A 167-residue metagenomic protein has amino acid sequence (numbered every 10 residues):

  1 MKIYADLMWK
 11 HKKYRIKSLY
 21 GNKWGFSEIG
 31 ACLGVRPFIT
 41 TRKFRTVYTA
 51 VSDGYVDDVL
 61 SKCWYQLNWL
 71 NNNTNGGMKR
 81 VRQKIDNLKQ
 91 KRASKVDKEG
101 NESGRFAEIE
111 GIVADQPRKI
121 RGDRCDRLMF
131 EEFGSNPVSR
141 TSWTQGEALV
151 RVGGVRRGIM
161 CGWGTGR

Functional and structural regions predicted by a protein language model:
M1-R167: Phosphate/NTP-binding elements of NTP-utilizing enzymes
